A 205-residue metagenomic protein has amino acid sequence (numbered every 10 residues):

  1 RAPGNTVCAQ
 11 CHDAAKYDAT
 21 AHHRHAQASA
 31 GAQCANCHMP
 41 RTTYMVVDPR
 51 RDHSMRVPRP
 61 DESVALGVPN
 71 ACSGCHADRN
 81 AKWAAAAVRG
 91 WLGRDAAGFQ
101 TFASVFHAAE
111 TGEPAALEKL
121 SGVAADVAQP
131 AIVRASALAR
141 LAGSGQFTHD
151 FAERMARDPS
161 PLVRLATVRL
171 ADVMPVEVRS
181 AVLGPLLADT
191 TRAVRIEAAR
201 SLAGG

Functional and structural regions predicted by a protein language model:
R1-L92, V123-R134, F147, L162-R164: Inter-heme linker and motif-flanking segments adjacent to c-type heme-binding CXXCH motifs in c-type cytochromes
N70, R79-E118, A128, A137-A139: Long, charged, low-complexity terminal extensions
E113-A125, G145-R157, P175-L187, G205: Amphipathic alpha-helical scaffolding segments comprising HEAT/armadillo-like alpha-solenoid repeats
V133-S136, F151, A166, V182 (+1 more regions): Alpha-solenoid helical repeat scaffolds
R140, L170-V173, S201: Core register positions within helices of long alpha-helical scaffolds
R157-A166, L170, P175: Secondary-structure-rich domain cores
R195-A203: Leucine-rich solenoid repeat scaffolds
